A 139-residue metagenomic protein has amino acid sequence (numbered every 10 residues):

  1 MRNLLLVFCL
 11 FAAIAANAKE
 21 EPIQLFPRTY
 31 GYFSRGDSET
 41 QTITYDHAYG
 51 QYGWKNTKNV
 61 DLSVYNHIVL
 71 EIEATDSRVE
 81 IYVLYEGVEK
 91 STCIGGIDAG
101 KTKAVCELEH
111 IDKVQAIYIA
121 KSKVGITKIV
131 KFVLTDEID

Functional and structural regions predicted by a protein language model:
M1-L4: Positively charged n-region of N-terminal signal peptides that target proteins for export
F8-N17: Hydrophobic h-region of N-terminal signal peptides that target proteins for export in Gram-negative bacteria
A16-N17, S34-S38, Y118-A120, I129: Generic alpha-helix signal with a bias toward terminal, lower-confidence helices and secondary-structure junctions
A18-G50: Glycan-recognition and processing domains
T42-K113, Y118-K128, V133-E137: Extracellular ligand-binding interfaces
